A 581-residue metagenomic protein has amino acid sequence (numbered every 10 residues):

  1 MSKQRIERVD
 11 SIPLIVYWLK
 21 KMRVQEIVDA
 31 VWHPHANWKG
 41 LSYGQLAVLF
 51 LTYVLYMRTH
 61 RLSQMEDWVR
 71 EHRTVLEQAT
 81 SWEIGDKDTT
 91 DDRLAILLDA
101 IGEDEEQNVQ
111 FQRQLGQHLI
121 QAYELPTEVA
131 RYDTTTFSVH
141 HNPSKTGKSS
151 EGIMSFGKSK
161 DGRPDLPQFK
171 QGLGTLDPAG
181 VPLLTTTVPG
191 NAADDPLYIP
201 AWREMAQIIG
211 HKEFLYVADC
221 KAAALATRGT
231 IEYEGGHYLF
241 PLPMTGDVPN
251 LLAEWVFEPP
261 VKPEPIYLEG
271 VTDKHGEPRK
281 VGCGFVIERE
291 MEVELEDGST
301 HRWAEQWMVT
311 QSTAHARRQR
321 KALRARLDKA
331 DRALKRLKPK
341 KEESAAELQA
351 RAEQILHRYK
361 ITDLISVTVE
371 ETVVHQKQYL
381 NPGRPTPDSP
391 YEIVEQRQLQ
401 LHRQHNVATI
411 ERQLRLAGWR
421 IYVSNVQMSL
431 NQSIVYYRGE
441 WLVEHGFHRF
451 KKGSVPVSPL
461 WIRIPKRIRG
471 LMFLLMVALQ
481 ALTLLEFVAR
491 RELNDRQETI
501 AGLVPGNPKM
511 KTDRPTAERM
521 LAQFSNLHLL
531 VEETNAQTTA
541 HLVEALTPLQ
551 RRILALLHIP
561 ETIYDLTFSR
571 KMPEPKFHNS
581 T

Functional and structural regions predicted by a protein language model:
M1-Y17, Q25-T581: Anion-binding and metal-coordination hotspots
